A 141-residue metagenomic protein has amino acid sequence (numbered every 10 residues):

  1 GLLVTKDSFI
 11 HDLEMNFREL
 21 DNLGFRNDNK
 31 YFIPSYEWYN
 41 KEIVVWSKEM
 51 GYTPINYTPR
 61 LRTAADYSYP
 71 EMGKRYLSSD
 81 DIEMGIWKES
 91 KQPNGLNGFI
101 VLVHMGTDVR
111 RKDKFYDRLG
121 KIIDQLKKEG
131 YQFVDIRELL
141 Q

Functional and structural regions predicted by a protein language model:
G1-L102, G106-K127, Y131-Q132, E138-Q141: Catalytic domains of cell-wall/extracellular-matrix polysaccharide-remodeling enzymes, centered on de-N-acetylation
